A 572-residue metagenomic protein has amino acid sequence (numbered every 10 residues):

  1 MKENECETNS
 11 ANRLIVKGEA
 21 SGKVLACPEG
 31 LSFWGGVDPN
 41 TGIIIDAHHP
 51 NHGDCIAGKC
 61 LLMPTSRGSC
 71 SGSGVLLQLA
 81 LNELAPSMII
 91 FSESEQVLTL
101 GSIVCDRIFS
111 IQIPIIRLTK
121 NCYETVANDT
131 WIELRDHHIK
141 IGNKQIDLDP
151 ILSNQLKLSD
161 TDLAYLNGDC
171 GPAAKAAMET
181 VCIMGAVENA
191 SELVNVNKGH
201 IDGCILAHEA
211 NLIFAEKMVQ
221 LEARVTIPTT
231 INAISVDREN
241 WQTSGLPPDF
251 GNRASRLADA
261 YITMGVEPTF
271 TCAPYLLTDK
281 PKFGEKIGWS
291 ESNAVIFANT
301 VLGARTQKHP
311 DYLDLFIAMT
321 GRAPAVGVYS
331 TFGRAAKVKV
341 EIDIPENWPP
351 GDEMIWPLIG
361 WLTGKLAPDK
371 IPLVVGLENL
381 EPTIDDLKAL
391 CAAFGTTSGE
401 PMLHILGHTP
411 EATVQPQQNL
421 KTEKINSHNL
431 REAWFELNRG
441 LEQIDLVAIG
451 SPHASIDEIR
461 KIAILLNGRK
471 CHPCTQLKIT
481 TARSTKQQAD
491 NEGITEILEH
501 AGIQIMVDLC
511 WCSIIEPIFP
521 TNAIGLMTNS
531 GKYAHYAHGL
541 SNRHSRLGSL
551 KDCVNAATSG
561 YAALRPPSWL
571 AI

Functional and structural regions predicted by a protein language model:
E5-D136, S235, E458, A463-L540: Feature captures the catalytic cores and cofactor-binding loops of soluble hydro-lyases/lyases that act on carboxylate
E5-G30, G142-L221, T306-Q307, I317-R322 (+2 more regions): N-terminal basic/disordered segments at the start of proteins
A26-F33, Y165-W241, V340-I342, W356-P357 (+2 more regions): N-terminal low-complexity or amphipathic/hydrophobic leaders
P64, C70-E95, T99-V104, I115 (+1 more regions): Glycine-rich, N-terminal phosphate-binding loop and its surrounding beta-alpha-beta segment
P86-E93, V225-T230, F270-T271, L373-V375 (+2 more regions): Short internal beta-strands
S94, L100-K120, T130-E133, K140 (+1 more regions): A generic, well-ordered mixed alpha/beta core segment in the N-terminal half of proteins
K282-N379, P520, K532-I572: Mobile "lid/hinge" segments at catalytic clefts and subdomain interfaces of large enzymes
M402-Q476, T480: A glycine- and small/hydrophobic-rich beta-loop-beta segment that serves as a flexible "lid/hinge" or phosphate-binding
